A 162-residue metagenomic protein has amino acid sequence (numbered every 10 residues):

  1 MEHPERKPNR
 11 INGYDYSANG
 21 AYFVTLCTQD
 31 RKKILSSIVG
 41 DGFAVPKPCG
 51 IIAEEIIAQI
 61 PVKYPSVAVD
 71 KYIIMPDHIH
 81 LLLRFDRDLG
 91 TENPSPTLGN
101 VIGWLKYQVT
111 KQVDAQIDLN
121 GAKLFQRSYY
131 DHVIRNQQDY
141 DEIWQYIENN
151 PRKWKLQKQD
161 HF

Functional and structural regions predicted by a protein language model:
M1-F162: Short catalytic/metal-binding and nucleic-acid-binding patches
